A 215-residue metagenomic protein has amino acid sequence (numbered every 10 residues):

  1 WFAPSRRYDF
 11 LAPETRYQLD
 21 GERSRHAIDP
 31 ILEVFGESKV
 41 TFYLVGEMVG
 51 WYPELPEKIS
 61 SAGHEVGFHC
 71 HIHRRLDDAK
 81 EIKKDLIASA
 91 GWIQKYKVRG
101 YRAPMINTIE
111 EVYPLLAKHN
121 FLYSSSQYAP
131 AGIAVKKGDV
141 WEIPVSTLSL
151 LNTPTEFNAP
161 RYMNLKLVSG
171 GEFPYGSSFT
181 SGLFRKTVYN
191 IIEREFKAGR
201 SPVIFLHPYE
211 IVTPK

Functional and structural regions predicted by a protein language model:
W1-A159, F184-K215: Catalytic alpha-helical scaffold of carbohydrate-active enzymes acting on polysaccharides/glycoconjugates
L167-E172: Active-site-proximal loop/helix segment associated with metal-binding centers of metalloenzymes
F173-P174, S178-K186: Double-stranded beta-helix
